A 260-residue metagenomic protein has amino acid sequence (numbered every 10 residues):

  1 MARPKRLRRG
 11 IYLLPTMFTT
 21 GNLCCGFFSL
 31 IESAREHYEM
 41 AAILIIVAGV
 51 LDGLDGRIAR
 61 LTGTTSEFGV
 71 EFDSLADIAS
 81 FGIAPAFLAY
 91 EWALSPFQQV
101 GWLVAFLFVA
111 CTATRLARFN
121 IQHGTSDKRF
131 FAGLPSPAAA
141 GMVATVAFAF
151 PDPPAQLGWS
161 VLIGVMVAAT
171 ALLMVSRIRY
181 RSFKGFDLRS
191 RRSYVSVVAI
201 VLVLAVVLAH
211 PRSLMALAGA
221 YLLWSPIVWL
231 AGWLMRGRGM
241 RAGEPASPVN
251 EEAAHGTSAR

Functional and structural regions predicted by a protein language model:
M1-G53, S258-R260: Topogenic membrane-insertion module of multi-pass membrane proteins
M1-R3, K128-R260: C-terminal membrane-associated helical module and adjoining short loops/tails
G10-T20, L61-L116, A147: Multi-pass membrane catalytic core of lipid/isoprenoid biosynthesis enzymes
M17-L23, L75-G82, A138, R189-I200: Short hydrophobic alpha-helical membrane-embedded segments
C24, V50, L54, I58 (+2 more regions): Active-site His/Glu-centered metal-binding helix of metallohydrolases
F27-L30, V47, L51, P85 (+3 more regions): Alpha-helical transmembrane segments of polytopic integral membrane proteins, especially the permease/helical cores
F28-I43, A79, I83-L103, T145-L162 (+1 more regions): Helix-coil boundary and interhelical linker segments in multi-pass alpha-helical membrane proteins
D55-S66, A113-K128, G133, V175-K184 (+1 more regions): C-terminal ends of transmembrane helices
